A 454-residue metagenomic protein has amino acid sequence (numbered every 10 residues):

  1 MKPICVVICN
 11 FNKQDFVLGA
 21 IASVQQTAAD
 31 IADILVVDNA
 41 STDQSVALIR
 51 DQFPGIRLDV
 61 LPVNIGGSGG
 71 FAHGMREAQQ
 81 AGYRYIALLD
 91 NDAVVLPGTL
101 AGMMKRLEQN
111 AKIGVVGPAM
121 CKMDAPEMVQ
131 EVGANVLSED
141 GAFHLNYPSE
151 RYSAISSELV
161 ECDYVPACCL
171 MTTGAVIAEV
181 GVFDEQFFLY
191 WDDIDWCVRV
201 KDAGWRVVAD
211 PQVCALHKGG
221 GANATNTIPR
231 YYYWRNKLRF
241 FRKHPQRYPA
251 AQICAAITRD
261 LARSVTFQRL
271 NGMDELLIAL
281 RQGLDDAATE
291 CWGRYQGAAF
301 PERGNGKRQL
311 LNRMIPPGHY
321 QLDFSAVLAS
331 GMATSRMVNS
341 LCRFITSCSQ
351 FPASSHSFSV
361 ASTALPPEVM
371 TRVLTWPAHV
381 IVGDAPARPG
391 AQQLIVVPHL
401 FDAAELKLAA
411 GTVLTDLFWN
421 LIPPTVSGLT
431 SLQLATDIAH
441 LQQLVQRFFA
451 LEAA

Functional and structural regions predicted by a protein language model:
A22-I31: Short, acidic, metal-binding catalytic loop of nucleotide-sugar glycosyltransferases
S23, D38-A47, V63: A conserved acidic beta->alpha catalytic loop
I49-G69, H73-A81: Conserved donor nucleotide-binding strand/loop of the catalytic core
G69-G70, R76, V94-V180: Acidic/His-rich active-site region of diverse nucleotide-sugar glycosyltransferases
Y83-V94: Short beta-strand-to-loop acidic/aromatic patch adjacent to the donor-nucleotide binding site
V160, D202-A288: Active-site-adjacent helix/loop segment of glycosyltransferases that harbors family-specific signature motifs
D163-G181, E185-C214: A short, conserved alpha-helix in the catalytic core of glycosyltransferases
P249-P317, Q321-D323, W419, P423-A454: Non-catalytic, C-terminal membrane-associated alpha-helical segments of glycosyltransferases
